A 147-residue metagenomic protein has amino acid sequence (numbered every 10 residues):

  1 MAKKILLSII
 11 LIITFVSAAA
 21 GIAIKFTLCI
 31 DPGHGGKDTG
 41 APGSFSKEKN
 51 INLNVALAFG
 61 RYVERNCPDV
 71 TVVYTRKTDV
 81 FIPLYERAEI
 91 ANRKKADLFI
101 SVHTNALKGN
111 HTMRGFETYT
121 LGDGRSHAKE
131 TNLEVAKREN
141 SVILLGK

Functional and structural regions predicted by a protein language model:
M1-A2, Y85: Generic N-terminal leader/processing signal
A2-K3, P68: Structural motif marking the loop-to-transmembrane transition
K4-V16: Sec-dependent N-terminal signal peptides
A20-L145: Catalytic-core regions of hydrolytic enzymes
